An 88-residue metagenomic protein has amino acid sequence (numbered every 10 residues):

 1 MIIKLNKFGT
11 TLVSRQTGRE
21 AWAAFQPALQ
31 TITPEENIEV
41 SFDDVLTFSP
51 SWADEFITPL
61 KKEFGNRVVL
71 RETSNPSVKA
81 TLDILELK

Functional and structural regions predicted by a protein language model:
M1-N6: Short beta-strand/loop segment at the start of cytosolic alpha/beta domains
L12-N37, F42-L87: Amphipathic alpha-helical interaction surfaces in cytosolic regulatory modules
